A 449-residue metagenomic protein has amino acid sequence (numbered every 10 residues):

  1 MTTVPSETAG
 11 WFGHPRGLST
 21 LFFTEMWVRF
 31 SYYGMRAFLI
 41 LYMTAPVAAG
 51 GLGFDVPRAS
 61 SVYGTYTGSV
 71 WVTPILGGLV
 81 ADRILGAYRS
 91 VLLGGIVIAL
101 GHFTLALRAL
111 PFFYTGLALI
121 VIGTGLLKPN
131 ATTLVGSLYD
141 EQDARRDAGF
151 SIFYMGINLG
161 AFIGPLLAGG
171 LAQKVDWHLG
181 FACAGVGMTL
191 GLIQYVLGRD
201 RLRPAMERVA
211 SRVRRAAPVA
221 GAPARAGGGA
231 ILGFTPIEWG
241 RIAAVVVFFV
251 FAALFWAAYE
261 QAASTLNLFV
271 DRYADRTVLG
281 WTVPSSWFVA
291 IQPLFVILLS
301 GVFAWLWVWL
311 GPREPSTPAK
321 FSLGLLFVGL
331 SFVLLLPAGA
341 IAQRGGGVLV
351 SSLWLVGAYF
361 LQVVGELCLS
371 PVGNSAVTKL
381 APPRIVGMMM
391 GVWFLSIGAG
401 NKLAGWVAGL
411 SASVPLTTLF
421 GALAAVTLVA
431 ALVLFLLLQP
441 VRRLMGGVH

Functional and structural regions predicted by a protein language model:
M1-T20, E141, G169-W281, F303 (+2 more regions): Intracellular loop-helix junctions on the cytosolic face of multi-pass helical membrane proteins
M26, G101, F112-L127, R344-C368: Hydrophobic core of transmembrane alpha-helices in multi-pass small-molecule transporters, especially MFS/SLC-type
R36-A37, I75-L76, L159-K174, L336-P337 (+2 more regions): A gly/Pro-rich, aromatic-decorated transmembrane alpha-helix motif that marks the paired, flexible gating helices
A37-S60, A263-F288: Short amphipathic helix-loop junctions that connect adjacent transmembrane helices in Major Facilitator Superfamily/SLC
S60-A81, A290-F303: Central cavity-lining transmembrane alpha-helices of secondary-active solute carriers, predominantly the Major
V70, R145-Q173, G180-G191, Y195 (+2 more regions): Glycine-rich segments within core transmembrane alpha-helices of 12-TM secondary carriers
R83-G95, W309-L326, V448: Cytoplasmic membrane-interface "Motif A"-like loop-to-helix N-cap segments of 12-TM Major Facilitator Superfamily
L93-Y114, L323-G347: C-terminal ends and interior cores of transmembrane alpha-helices in multi-pass membrane transporters/permeases
